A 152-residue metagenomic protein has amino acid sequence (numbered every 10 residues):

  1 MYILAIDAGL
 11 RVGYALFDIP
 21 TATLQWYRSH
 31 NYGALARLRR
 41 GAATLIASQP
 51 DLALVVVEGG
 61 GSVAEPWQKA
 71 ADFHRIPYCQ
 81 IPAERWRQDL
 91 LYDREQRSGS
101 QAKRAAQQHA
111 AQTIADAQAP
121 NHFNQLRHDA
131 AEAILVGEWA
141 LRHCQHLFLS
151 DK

Functional and structural regions predicted by a protein language model:
M1-K152: Phosphate- and other anionic-substrate recognition elements at nucleic-acid/protein interfaces
